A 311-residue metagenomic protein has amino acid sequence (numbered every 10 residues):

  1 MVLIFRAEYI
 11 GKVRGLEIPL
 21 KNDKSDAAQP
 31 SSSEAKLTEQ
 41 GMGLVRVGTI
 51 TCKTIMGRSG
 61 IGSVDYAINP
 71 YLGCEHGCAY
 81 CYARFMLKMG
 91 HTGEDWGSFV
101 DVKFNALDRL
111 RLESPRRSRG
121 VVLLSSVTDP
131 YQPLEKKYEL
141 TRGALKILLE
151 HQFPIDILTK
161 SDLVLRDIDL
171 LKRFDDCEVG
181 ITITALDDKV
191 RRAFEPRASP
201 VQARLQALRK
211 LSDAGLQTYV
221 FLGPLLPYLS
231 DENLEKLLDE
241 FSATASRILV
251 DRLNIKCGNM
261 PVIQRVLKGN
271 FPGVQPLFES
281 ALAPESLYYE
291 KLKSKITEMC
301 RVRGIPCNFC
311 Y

Functional and structural regions predicted by a protein language model:
V2-T51, G57-R58, D231-Y311: Auxiliary Fe-S-binding modules of radical SAM enzymes
S31-E178, L186-K189, V201, L205 (+1 more regions): Conserved Radical SAM active-site core
Y66, V122, I155, V179-I181 (+3 more regions): Hydrophobic faces of well-ordered beta-strands that scaffold small-molecule active sites in alpha/beta enzyme cores
S126, T159-S161, I181-A185, L222-P224 (+2 more regions): A cross-domain feature marking catalytic cores of carbohydrate-active enzymes and several ubiquitous metabolic/repair
Y138-T141, F174-I183, S230-S246: Short, electropositive alpha-helical surface patch
I157, D162, L225-E235: Active-site glycine- and acidic-residue-rich loops that bind and position anionic ligands or nucleotide-like cofactors
L163-V164, L186-D188, L225-Y228, I255-C257: Short, catalytically relevant binding-site loops at active-site mouths
R197, K210-S230: Conserved strand-turn element in the central/C-terminal portion of the radical SAM core barrel that lines
